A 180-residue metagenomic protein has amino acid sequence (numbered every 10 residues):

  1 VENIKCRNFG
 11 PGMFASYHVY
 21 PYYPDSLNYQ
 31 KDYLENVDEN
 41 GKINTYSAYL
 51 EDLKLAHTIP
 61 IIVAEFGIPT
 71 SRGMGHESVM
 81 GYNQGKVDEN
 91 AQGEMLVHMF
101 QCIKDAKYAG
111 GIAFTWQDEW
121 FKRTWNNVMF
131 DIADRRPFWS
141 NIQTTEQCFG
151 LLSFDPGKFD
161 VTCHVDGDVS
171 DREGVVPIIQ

Functional and structural regions predicted by a protein language model:
V1-C6, Y46, N90-C102: Short, acidic/polar
E2-G81: Glycoside hydrolase catalytic-domain groove-lining segments
G10-G12, I59, M95, A113 (+1 more regions): Generic secretory/membrane-interface signal
P11, K107-Y108: Short loop/turn motifs at secondary-structure junctions
H18-Y20, F66, M95, I112-W116 (+1 more regions): Broad hydrophobic/π-residue packing in well-ordered secondary structure
V37-D38, N83-Q92: A short acidic, glycine-rich active-site loop that binds or catalyzes chemistry on phosphate/adenosine moieties
S78-G81, A91, C102-K107, A113-P177: Aromatic-rich peripheral "rim/lid" segments of glycoside hydrolase catalytic domains that contact and position glycan
Q180: Surface-exposed, glycine/proline- and aromatic-rich loop segments on solvent-exposed faces across compartments
